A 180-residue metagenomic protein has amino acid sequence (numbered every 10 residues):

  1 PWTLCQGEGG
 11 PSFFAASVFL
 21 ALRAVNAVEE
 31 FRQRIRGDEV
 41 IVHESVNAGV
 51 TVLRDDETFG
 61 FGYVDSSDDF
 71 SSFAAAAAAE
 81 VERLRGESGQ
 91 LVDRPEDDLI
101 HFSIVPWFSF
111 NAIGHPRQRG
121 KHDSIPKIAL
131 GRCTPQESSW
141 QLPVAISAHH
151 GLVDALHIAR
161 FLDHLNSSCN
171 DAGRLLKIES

Functional and structural regions predicted by a protein language model:
P1-S12: N-terminal beta-alpha "docking/capping" segments at the starts of catalytic domains in thioester/acy l-group-handling
P1-T3, E44-D68, Q141-S147: Acyl/amide activation-and-transfer machinery of modular secondary-metabolite enzymes
P11-A48: Hydrophobic "lid/gating" helix adjacent to the active-site nucleophile that controls access to an acyl-thioester pocket
F14, D97-Q141: Flexible, Gly/Pro-enriched loop and linker segments at secondary-structure and domain junctions
A15, E57-T58, V153, E179: Non-catalytic regulatory/linker segments of enzymes
L20, A24-V28, E80, H164 (+1 more regions): Generic non-transmembrane alpha-helical segments
R54-F110: Helical lid/core segments from catalytic subdomains that handle acyl or acyl-like groups
S71, H122-I178: Active-site-proximal acidic secondary-structure segment that organizes catalysis
